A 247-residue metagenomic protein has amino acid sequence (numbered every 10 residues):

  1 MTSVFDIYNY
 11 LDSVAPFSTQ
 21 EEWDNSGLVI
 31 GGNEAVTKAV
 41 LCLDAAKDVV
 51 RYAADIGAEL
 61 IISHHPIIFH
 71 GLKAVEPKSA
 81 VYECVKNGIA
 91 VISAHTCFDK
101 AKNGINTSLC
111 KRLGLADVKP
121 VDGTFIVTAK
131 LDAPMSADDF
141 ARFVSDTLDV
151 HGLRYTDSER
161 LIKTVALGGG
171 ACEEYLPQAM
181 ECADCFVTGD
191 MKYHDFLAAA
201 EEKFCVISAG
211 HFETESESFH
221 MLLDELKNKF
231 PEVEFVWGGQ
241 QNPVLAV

Functional and structural regions predicted by a protein language model:
M1-V247: Hydrophobic structural segments
